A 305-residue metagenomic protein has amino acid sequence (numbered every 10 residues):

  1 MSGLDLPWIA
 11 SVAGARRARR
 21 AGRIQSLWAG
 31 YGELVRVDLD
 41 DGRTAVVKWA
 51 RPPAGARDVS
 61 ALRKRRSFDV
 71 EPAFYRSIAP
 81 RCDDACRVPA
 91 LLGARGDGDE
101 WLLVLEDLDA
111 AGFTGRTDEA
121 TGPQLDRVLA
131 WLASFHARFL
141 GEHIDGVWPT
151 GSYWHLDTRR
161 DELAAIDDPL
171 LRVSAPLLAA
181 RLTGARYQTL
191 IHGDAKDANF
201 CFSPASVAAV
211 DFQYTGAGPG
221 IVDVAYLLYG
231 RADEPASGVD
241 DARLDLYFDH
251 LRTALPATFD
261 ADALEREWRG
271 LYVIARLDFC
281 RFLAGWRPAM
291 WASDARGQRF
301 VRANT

Functional and structural regions predicted by a protein language model:
M1-G98, S203-V207: Conserved NTP-binding catalytic cores of kinases and kinase-like/nucleotidyltransferase enzymes across multiple kinase
M1-W28, A263-R266, G270-V273, L277-T305: Regulatory N- and C-terminal appendages and interdomain linkers associated with kinase/kinase-like NTP transferase
W28-L39, V46, L178-V222: Active-site acidic catalytic loop and adjacent metal/ATP-binding pocket of ATP-dependent phosphoryl transfer enzymes
R63-S67, E119-R127, G216-P219, P235: Short alpha-helix boundary/capping segments
A73, G220-P256, I274-A295: Active-site activation/catalytic loop segments of kinase-like enzymes and analogous catalytic loops in related
R95, E142-Y153, A257-L264: Short, glycine/acidic-rich hinge or "gate" loops at secondary-structure transitions that mediate conformational
E100-A111: Conserved short submotifs of the Hanks-type protein kinase catalytic core that shape the nucleotide-binding pocket
A111-H192, S203: ATP-dependent phospho-/nucleotidyl transfer catalytic cores
